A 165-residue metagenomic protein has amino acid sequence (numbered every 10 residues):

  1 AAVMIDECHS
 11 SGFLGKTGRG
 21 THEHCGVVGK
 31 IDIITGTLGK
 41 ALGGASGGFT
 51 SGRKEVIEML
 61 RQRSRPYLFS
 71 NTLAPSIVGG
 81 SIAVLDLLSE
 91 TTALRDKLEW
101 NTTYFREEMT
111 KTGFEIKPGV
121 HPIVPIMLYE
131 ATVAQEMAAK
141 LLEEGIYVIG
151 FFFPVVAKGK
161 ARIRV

Functional and structural regions predicted by a protein language model:
A2, H9-V120, V133: Active-site C-terminal subdomain of aminotransferase-like
V3, V165: Short alpha-helical catalytic segment bearing the HExxH-like zincin motif of zinc-dependent metalloproteases
M4-I5, Y147: Active-site cofactor/substrate anionic-group-binding motifs, chiefly glycine- and Lys/Arg-rich phosphate-binding loops
C8-S10, F153-P154: Active-site beta-loop-alpha junctions enriched in small/polar residues
L68, E143-V148: A common structural junction motif
T72, I149-P154: Beta-strand->loop->alpha-helix junctions that form or flank phosphate-binding loops in nucleotide-handling enzymes
D96-F105, T110-G145, F153-V155, G159-I163: Conserved PLP-binding catalytic core of the aspartate aminotransferase-like
